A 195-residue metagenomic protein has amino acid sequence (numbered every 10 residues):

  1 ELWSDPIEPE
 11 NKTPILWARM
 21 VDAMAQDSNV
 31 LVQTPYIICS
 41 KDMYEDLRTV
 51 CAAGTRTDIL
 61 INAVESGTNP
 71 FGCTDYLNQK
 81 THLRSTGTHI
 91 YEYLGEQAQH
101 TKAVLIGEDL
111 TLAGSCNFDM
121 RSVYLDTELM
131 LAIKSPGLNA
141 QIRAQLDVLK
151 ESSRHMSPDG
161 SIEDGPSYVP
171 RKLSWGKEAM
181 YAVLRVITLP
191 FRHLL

Functional and structural regions predicted by a protein language model:
E1-L195: Charged, low-complexity intrinsically disordered terminal segments
